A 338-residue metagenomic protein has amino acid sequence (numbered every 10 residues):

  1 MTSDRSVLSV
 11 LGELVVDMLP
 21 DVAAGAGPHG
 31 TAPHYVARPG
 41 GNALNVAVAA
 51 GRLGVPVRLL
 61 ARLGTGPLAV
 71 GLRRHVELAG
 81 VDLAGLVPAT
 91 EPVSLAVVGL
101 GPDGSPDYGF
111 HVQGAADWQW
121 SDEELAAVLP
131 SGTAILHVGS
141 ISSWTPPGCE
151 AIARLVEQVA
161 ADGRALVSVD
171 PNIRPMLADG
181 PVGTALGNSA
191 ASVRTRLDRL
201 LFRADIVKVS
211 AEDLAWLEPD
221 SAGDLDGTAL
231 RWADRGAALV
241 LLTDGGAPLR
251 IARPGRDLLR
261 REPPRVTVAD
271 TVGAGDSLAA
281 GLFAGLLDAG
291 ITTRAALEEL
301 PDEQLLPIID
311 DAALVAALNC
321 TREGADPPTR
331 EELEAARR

Functional and structural regions predicted by a protein language model:
M1-L11, H75-G85, G101-L259, P328 (+1 more regions): Ribokinase/PfkB-type carbohydrate-kinase core domain
M1-S9, S221-R338: Conserved phosphate-binding/catalytic region of the ribokinase-like
M1-V81, E323, R338: Glycine-rich phosphate/adenosyl-contacting loop at the front of the ribokinase-like
V16, P20, T65, I173-P175 (+3 more regions): Short, glycine/acidic-enriched loop or turn micro-motifs at the edges of active sites
G27-H29, L177-A190, A289-E303: Short helix-coil transition/hinge motifs at the ends and kinks of transmembrane helices, capturing the brief
G30-R38, L186-S192, A269: A short acidic, glycine-rich active-site loop that binds or catalyzes chemistry on phosphate/adenosine moieties
A50, S210, G275: Short, conserved phosphate/pyrophosphate- and ester-handling motifs at nucleotide-, phospho-/glycolipid
A84-P92: A short alpha-helix-loop-beta-strand transition element characteristic of N-terminal alpha/beta dinucleotide-binding
